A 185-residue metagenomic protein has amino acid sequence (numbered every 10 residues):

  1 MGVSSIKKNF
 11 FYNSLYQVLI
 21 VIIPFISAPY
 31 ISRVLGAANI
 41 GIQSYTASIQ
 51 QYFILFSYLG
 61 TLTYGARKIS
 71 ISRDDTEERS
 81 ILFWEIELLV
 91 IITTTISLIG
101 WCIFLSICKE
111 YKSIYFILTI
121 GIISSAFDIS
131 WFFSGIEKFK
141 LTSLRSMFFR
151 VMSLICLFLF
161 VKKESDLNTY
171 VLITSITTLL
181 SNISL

Functional and structural regions predicted by a protein language model:
V3, I71-R73, I123-S146: Membrane-interface junctions at transmembrane-helix termini in multi-pass inner-membrane proteins
S5-L62, S153-L154, T174, T178: Signature of the first transmembrane helix
K8-I20, T46, Q51-L55, L59-L105: Membrane-water interface segments that mark the loop-to-transmembrane alpha-helix transition
N9, N13, I40-G41, L82 (+3 more regions): Alpha-helical transmembrane segments and their helix-entry boundary regions
A28, R33, T95-S113: Short membrane-interface helical motifs at transmembrane helix boundaries in multi-pass membrane transporters
V34-A37, G135-I136, K163-E164: Helix-loop interface residues and adjacent transmembrane-helix termini in multi-pass membrane transporters, primarily
Y52, F56, C102-I103, I107-F133 (+1 more regions): Alpha-helical transmembrane segments of multi-pass membrane proteins
T119, L144-L185: Hydrophobic alpha-helical transmembrane segments
